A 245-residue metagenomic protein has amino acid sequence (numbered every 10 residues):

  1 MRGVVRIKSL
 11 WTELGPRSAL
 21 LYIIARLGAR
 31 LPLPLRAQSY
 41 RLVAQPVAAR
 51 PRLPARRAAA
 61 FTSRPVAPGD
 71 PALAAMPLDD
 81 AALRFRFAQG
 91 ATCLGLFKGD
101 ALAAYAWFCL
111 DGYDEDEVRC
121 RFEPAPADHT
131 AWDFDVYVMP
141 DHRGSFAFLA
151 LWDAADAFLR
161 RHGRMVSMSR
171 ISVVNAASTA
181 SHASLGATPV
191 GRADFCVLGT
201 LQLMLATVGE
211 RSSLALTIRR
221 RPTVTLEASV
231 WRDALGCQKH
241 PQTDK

Functional and structural regions predicted by a protein language model:
M1-L83, A91: Acyl-donor-binding surface of acyltransferase catalytic domains
Q38-R41, T188-L203: Conserved catalytic-core motifs of GNAT/GCN5-like acyltransferases
F85, Q89, F97-A131: Conserved acyl-donor/pantetheine-binding loop and adjacent beta-alpha core of acyl/acetyltransferases and related
D135-P140, G144-F158, S184: Conserved acetyl-CoA-binding loop-helix of GNAT-fold acetyltransferases
L159-I171: Conserved GNAT acetyl-CoA-binding A-motif
V173-G191: Conserved active-site alpha-helix within GNAT-family acetyltransferase domains
L216-K245: Long, compositionally biased intrinsically disordered regions
